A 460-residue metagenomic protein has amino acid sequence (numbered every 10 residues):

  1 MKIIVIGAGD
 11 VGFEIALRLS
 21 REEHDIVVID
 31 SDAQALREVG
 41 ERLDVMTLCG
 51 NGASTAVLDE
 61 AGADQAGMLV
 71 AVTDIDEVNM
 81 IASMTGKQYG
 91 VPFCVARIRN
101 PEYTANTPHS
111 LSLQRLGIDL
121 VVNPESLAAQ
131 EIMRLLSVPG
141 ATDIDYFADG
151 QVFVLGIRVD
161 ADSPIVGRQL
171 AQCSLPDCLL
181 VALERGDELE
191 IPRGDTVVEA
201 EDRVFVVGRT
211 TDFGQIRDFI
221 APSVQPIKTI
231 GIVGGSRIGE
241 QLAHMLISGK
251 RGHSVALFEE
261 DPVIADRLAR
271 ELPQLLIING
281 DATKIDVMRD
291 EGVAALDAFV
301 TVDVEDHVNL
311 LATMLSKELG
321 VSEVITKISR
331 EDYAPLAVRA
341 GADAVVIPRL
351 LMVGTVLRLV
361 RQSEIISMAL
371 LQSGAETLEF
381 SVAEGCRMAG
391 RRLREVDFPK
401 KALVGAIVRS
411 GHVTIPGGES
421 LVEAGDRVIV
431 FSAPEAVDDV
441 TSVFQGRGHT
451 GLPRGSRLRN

Functional and structural regions predicted by a protein language model:
M1-N460: Cytosolic regulatory regions of ion transport systems
